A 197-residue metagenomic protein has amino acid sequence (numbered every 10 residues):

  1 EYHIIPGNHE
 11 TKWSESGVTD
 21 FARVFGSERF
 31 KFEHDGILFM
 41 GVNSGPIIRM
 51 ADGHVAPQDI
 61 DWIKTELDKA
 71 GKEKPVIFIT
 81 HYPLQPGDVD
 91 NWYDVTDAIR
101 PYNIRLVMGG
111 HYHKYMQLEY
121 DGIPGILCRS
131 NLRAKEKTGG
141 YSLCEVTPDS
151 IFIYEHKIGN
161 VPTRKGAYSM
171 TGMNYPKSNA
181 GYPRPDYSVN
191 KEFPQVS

Functional and structural regions predicted by a protein language model:
E1-P75, N91-L106, K114-R129, R133-I153: Extended active-site neighborhood of metal-dependent phosphoesterases/phosphodiesterases
G17, P83-L84: A generic structural signal for short
V42, L84, M116, Y120 (+2 more regions): Short, surface-exposed, charged/polar-biased interaction segments
S44, I79-P83, H111: Short, well-ordered beta-to-alpha junction loops that form the rim of enzyme active sites and present histidine/acidic
R49, L84-P86: Short, small-residue-enriched loops and turns at beta-alpha junctions that line or gate enzyme active sites
E145-S197: A short C-terminal boundary segment appended to hydrolase-like catalytic domains
